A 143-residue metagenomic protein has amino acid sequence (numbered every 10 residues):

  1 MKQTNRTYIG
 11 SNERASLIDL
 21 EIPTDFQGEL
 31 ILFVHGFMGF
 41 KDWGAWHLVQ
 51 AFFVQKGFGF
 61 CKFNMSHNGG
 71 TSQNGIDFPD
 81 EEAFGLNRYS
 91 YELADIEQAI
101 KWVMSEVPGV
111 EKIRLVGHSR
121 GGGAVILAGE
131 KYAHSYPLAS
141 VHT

Functional and structural regions predicted by a protein language model:
M1-F26: N-terminal cap/lid segment of alpha/beta-hydrolase-fold proteins
D25-G69, F78: Short, surface-exposed "cap/lid" segments of acyl-processing enzymes
A45, E92-D95, H118: General structural feature for long, well-ordered alpha-helical segments within catalytic domains of soluble enzymes
Q73: Conserved N-terminal glycine-rich FAD pyrophosphate-binding loop of Rossmann-like flavoproteins
I76-E82: Short glycine/proline- and charge-enriched loop/turn segments that cap or connect secondary-structure elements
E82-E106: Alpha/beta-hydrolase active-site loop
A99-T143: Primarily recognizes the serine-hydrolase "nucleophile elbow" in alpha/beta-hydrolase and SGNH/GDSL folds
